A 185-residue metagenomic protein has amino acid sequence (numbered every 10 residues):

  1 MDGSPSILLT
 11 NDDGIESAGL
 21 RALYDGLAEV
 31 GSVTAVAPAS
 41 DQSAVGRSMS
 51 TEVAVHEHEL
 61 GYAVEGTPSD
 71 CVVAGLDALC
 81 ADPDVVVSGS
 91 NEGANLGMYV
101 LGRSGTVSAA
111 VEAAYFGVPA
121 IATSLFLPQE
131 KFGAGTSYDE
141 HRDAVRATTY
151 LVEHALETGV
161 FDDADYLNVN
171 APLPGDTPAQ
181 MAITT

Functional and structural regions predicted by a protein language model:
D2, I7, S17, R21-D82: A cross-family phosphate/adenosyl-ligand binding-site feature
L9-E16, M98-G102: Short, glycine-rich nucleotide/cofactor-binding loops
D13, D41, T67-P68, N91-A94 (+1 more regions): Short glycine-rich anion-binding loops that position phosphate/pyrophosphate groups of nucleotides and phosphorylated
T34-V36, Y62, V87, P119-T123 (+1 more regions): Hydrophobic/aromatic beta-strand patches that form the interior of the parallel beta-sheet core in alpha/beta enzyme
A39-Q42, L127, N170-D176: Glycine-rich beta-alpha junction loops
D84-K131: Internal, conserved structured core segments that host functional sites
A122, A134, T148-L151: Glycine- and Gly-Pro-enriched alpha-helical subdomains that act as flexible, kink-prone "lid/hinge" or packing modules
D139-T185: Electrostatically charged, flexible surface regions
